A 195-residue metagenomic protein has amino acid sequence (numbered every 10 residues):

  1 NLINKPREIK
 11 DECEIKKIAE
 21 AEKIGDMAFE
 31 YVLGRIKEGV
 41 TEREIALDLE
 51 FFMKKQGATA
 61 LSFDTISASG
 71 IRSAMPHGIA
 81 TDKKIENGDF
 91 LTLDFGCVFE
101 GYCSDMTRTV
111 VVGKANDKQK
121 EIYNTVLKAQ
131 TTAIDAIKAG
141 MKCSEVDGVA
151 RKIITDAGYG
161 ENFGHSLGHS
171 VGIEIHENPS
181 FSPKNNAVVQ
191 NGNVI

Functional and structural regions predicted by a protein language model:
N1-I195: Active-site neighborhoods and metal-handling regions in enzymes and metal-associated proteins
